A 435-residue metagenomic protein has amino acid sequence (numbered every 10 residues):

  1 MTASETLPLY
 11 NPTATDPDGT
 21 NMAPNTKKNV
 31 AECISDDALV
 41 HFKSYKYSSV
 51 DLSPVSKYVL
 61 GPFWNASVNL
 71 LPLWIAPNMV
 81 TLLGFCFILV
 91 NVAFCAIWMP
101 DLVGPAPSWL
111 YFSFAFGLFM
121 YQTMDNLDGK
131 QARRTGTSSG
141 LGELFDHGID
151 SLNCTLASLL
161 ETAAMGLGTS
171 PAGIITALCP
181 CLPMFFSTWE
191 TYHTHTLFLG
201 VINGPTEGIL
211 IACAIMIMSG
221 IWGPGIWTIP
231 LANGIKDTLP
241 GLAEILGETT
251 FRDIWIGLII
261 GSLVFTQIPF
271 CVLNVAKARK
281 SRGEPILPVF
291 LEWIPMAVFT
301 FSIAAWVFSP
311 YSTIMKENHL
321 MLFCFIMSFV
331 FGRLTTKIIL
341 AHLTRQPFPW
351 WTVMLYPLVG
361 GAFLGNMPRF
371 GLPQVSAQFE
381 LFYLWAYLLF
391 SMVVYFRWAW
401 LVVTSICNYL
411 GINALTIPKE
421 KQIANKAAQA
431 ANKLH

Functional and structural regions predicted by a protein language model:
T2-W74, P180-H435: C-terminal membrane-associated helical module and adjoining short loops/tails
V40-P107, Y111, F119-T123: N-terminal signal-anchor/initial transmembrane insertion module of eukaryotic multi-pass membrane proteins
M79, S113, F145-G148: Membrane-entry segments of alpha-helical transmembrane domains in multi-pass membrane proteins
G84-E143, S158, A172-P183, I256-I259 (+1 more regions): Membrane-embedded alpha-helical segments that form the functional core of polytopic membrane enzymes, especially those
F85-I88, D150, M216: Residue-level recognition of pore/gate-forming positions within transmembrane alpha-helices of multi-pass
V90-A93, E161, M218-I221: A short hydrophobic/aromatic micro-motif that marks alpha-helical segments and, especially, helix-coil
Q131-G208, C213: Histidine/cysteine- and/or acidic
